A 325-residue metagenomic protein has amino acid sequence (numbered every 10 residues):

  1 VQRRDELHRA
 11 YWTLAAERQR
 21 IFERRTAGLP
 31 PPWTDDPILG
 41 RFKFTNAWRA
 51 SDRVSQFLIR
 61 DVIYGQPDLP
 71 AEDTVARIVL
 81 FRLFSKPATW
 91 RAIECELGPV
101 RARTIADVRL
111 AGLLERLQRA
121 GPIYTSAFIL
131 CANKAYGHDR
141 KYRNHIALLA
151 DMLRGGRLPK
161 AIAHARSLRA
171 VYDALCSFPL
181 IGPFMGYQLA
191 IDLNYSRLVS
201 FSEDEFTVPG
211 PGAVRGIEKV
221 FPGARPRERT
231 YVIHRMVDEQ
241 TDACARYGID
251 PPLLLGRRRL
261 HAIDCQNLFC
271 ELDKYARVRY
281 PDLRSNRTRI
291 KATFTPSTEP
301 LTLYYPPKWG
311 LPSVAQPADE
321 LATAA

Functional and structural regions predicted by a protein language model:
V1-G137, K308-A325: Structure-specific DNA junction-binding interface
P70-I78, M185, L189, L268: Residue-level detector of well-ordered alpha-helical segments, enriched for hydrophobic/aromatic packing positions
A71, H164, L168, F206-G210: Active-site-proximal structural scaffolding
L130-P179: Helix-hairpin-helix/helix-loop-helix acidic hairpins
R154-I162, A170-A174, R197-F201, T241-C244 (+1 more regions): Active-site-adjacent structural elements in folded domains
V171-L193, A213-V214: Helix-hairpin-helix
L193-G248: Phosphate-backbone recognition surface of nucleic-acid-processing proteins
C244-A325: Low-complexity, acidic/Ser/Thr- and charged residue-rich accessory regions of DNA metabolism proteins
